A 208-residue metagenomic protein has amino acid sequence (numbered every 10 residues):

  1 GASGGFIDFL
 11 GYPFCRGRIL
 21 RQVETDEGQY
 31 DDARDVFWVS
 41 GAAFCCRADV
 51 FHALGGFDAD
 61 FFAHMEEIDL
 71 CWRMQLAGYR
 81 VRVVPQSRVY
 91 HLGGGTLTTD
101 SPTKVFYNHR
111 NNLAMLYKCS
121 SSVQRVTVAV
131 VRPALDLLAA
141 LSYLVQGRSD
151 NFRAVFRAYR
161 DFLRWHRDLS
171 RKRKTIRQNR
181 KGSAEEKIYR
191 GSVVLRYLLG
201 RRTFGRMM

Functional and structural regions predicted by a protein language model:
G1-F62, I68, A77: Acidic/His-rich active-site region of diverse nucleotide-sugar glycosyltransferases
P13-R16, L20-V23, C45-C46, I68 (+3 more regions): Catalytic-site signature of metal-activated, phosphate-bearing donor transferases, centered on the GT-A/GT-A-like
V23-V36, S170-M208: Glycine-rich phosphate/pyrophosphate-binding loop and adjacent beta-alpha nucleotide/cofactor-binding cores
S40, W72, P85: A cytosolic small-molecule/anion-sensing beta-strand core signal
E67-R73, V89: Short active-site alpha-helical segment characteristic of glycosyltransferases and processive polysaccharide synthases
A77-K174, N179-E186, S192: Active-site-adjacent helix/loop segment of glycosyltransferases that harbors family-specific signature motifs
